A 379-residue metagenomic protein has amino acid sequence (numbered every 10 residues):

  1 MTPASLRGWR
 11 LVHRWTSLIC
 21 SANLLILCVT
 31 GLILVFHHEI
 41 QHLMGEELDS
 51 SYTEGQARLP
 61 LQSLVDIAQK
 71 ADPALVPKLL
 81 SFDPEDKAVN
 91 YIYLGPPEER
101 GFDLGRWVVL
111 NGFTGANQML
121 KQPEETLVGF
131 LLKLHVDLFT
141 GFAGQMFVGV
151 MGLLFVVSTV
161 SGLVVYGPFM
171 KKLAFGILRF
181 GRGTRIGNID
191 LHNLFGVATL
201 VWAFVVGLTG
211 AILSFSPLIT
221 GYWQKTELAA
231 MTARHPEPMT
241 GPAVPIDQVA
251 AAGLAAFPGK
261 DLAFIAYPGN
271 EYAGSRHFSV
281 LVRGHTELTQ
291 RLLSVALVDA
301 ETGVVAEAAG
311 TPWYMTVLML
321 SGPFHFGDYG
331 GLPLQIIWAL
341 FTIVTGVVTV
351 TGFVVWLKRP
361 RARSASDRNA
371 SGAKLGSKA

Functional and structural regions predicted by a protein language model:
M1-A379: Conserved histidines in hydrophobic membrane contexts and catalytic metal-binding motifs
